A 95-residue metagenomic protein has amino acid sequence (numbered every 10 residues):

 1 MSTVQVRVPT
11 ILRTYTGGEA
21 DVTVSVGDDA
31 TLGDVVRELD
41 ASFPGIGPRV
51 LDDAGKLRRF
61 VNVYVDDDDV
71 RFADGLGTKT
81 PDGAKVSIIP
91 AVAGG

Functional and structural regions predicted by a protein language model:
M1-G94: Ubiquitin-like/PB1-type beta-grasp interaction modules and other compact soluble beta-rich domains
